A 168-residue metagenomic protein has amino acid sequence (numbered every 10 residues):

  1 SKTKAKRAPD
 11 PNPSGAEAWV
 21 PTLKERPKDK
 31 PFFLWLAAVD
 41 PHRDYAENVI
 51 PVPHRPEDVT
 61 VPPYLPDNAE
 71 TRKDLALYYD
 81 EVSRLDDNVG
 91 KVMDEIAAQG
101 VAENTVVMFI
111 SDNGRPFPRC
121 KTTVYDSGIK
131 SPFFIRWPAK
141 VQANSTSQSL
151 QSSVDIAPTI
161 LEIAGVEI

Functional and structural regions predicted by a protein language model:
S1-D10, T22-I168: Active-site-proximal cap/lid insertion segments
G15-W19: Extracytoplasmic mature domains of secreted/periplasmic and thylakoid-lumen proteins
